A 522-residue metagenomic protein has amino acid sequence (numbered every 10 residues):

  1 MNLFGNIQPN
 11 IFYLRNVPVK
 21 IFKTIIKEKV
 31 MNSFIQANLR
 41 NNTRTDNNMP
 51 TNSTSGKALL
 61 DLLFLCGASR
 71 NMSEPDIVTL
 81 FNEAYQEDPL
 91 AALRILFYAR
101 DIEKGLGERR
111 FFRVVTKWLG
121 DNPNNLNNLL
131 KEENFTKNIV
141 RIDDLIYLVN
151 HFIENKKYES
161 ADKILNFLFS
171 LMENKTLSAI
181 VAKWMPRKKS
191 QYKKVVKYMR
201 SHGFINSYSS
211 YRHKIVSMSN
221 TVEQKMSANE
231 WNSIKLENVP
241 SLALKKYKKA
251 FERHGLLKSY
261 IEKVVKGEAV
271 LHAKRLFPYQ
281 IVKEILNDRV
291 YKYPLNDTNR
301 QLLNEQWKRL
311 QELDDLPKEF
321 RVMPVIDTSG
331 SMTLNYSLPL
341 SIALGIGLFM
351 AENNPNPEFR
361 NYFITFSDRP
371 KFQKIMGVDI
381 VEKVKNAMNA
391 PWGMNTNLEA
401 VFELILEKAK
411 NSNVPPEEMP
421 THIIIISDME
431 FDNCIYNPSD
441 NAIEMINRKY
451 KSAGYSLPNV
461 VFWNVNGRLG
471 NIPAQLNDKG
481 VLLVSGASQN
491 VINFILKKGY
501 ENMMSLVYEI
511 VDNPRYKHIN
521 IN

Functional and structural regions predicted by a protein language model:
N2-I342, E352-N522: Long lumenal/extracellular ectodomains of secretory and single-pass membrane proteins
